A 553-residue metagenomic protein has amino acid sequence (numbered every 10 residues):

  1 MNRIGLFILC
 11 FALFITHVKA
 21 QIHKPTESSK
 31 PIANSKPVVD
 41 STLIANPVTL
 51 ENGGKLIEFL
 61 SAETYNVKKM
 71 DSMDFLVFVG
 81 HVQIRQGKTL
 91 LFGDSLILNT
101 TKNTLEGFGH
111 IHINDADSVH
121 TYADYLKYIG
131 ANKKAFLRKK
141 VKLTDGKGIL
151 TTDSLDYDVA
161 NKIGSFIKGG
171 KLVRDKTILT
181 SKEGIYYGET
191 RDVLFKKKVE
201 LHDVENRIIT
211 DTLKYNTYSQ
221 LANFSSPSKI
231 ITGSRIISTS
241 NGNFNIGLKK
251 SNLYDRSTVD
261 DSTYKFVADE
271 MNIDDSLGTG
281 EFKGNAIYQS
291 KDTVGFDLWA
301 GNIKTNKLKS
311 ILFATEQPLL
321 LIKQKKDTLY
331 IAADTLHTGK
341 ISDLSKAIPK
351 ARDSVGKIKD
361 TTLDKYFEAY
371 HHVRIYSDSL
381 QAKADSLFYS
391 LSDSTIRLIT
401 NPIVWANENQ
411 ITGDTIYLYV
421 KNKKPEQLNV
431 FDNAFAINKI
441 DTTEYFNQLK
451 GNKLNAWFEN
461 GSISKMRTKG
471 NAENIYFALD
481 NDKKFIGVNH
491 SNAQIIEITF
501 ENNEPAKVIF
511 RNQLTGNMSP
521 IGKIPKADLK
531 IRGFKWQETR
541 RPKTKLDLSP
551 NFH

Functional and structural regions predicted by a protein language model:
M1-S29: Bacterial Sec-dependent N-terminal signal peptides
Q21-H553: N-terminal amphipathic/hydrophobic interface segments
